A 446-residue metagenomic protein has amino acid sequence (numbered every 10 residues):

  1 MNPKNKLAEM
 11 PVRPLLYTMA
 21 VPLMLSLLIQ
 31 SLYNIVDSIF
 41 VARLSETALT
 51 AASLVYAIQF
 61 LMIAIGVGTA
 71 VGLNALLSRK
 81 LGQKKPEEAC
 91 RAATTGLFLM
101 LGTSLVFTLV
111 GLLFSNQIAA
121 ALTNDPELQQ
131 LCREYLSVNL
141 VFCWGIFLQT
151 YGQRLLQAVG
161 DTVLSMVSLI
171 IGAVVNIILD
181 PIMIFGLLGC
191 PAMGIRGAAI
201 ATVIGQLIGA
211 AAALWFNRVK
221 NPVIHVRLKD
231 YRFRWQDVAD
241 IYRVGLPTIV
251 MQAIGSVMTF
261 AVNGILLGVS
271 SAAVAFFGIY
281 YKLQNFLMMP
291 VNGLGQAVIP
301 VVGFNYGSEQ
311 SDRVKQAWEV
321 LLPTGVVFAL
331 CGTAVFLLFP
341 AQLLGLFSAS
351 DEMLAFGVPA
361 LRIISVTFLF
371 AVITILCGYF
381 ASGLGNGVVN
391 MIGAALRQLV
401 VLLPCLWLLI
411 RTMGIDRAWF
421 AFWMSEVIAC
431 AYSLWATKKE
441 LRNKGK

Functional and structural regions predicted by a protein language model:
M1-A20, L77-W144, C190-L246, V302-T367 (+1 more regions): Short alpha-helical transmembrane segments in multi-pass integral membrane proteins
R13-L32, V36, I58-I65, V141 (+5 more regions): Residue-level signal for short hydrophobic patches within transmembrane helices of multi-pass membrane transporters
T18, V41-F60, P126-L131, I195-R196 (+5 more regions): Interfacial/gating helices of multi-pass transporter permease domains
T18-D37, V138, Q149, G172 (+4 more regions): Transmembrane helical elements of multi-pass membrane transporters/channels
L28, L32-T50, A119-P126, I182-M193 (+4 more regions): Helix-terminus/linker motif at the lipid-water interface of multi-pass membrane proteins
L49-L109, I146-S165, F276-L338, A371-G393: Small-residue-rich hydrophobic transmembrane alpha-helices
L61-A64, N176-P181, A210-L214, F286-M289 (+3 more regions): Hydrophobic transmembrane alpha-helices of multi-pass small-molecule transporters
A70, V138-Q157, S165-A173, A198-A213 (+4 more regions): Short runs within selected transmembrane alpha-helices of multi-pass transporters and secretion channels
